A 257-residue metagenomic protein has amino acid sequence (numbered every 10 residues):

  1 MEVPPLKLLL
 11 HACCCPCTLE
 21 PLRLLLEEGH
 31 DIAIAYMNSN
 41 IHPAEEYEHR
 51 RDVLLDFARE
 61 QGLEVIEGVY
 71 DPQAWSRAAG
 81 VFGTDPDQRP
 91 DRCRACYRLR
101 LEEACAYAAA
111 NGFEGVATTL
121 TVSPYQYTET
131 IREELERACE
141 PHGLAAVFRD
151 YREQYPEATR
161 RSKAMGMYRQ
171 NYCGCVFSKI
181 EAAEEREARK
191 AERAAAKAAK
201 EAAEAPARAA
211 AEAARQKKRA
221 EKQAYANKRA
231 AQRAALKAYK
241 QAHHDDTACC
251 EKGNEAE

Functional and structural regions predicted by a protein language model:
M1-E257: Nucleotide-activated chemistry modules centered on ATP-dependent adenylation/adenylyltransferase
